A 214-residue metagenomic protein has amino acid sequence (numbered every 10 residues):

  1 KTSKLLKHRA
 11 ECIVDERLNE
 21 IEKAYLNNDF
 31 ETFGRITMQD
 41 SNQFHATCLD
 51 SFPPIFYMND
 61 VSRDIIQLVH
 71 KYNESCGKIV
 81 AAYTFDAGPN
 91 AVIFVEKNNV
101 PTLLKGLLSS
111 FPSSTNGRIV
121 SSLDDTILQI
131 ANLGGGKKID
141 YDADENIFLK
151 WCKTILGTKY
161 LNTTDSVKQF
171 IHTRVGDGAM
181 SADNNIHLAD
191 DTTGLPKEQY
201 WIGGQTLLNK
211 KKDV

Functional and structural regions predicted by a protein language model:
K1-V214: C-terminal nucleotide
